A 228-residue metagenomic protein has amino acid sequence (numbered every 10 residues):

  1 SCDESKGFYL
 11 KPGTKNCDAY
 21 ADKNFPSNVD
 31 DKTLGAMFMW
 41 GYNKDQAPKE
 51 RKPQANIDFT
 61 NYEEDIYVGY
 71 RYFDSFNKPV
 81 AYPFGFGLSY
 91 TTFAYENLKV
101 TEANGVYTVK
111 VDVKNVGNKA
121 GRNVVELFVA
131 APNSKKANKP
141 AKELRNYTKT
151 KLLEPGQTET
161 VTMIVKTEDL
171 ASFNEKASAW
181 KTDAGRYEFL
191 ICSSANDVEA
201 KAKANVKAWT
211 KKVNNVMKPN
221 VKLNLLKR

Functional and structural regions predicted by a protein language model:
S1-R122, K149, P155, D183-A184 (+2 more regions): Secreted, periplasmic, or luminal enzymes acting at the cell surface/secretory milieu
A47-K49, Y72-N77, A130, K136-P140 (+1 more regions): Residue-level signal for well-ordered alpha-helical segments
K114-V116, A130, I164-E168, K207: Solvent-exposed residues in well-ordered beta-strands and their adjoining turns, especially edge/terminal strands
V116-K142: Short acidic, flexible loop segments centered on an aromatic residue
E126-L127, S172, K203: Sparse recognition of residues in long alpha-helices and their boundaries
K135-E175: Intrinsically disordered, low-complexity Pro/Gly/Ser/Thr-rich segments with frequent PxxP/GP/PP motifs and embedded
I164-A195: Short, surface-exposed ligand- or partner-binding patches at beta-edge/loop junctions that are enriched in aromatics
D197-A202: Extracellular and select intracellular beta-sandwich modules with Ser/Thr-enriched, small-residue motifs on
